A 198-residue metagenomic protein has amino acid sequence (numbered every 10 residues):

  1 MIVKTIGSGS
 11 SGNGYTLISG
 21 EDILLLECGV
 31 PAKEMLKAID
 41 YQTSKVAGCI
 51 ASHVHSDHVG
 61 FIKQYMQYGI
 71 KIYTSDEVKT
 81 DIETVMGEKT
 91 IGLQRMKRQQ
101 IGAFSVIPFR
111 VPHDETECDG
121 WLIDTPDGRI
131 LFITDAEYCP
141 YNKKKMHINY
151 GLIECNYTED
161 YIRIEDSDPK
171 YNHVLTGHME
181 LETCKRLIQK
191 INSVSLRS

Functional and structural regions predicted by a protein language model:
M1-Y41, D119-D135, Y150: Conserved beta-strand hairpin/beta-sheet module of binuclear metal-dependent hydrolase folds, prominently
I6-S8, C28-V30, V54, E77 (+3 more regions): Active-site metal-binding loops of divalent metal-dependent hydrolases
D22, Y68-K71, I191-S198: A short helix->loop->beta-strand "cap" motif at the edges of active sites that frequently abuts
L25-E27, C49-A51, I70-D76, I82 (+2 more regions): Short, hydrophobic beta-strand segments that form beta-sheet elements in well-ordered domains
P31-E77, N149: Active-site metal-binding motif and surrounding structural segment of the metallo-beta-lactamase
T74-D127: Metallo-beta-lactamase
K97, A103-P108, H113, T125-G128 (+2 more regions): Conserved catalytic scaffold of divalent metal-dependent phosphoesterases
K144-S198: Cap/insert and terminal regions of metallo-dependent hydrolase folds
